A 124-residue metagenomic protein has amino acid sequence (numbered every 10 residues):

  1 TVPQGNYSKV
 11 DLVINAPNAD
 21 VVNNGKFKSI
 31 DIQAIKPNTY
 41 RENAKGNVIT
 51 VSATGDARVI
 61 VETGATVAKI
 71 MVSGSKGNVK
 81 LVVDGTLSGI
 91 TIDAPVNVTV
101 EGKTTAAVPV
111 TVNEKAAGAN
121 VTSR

Functional and structural regions predicted by a protein language model:
T1-S73, G77-R124: Short, T/G/N/S-enriched strand-turn elements that build extracellular solenoid repeat scaffolds
